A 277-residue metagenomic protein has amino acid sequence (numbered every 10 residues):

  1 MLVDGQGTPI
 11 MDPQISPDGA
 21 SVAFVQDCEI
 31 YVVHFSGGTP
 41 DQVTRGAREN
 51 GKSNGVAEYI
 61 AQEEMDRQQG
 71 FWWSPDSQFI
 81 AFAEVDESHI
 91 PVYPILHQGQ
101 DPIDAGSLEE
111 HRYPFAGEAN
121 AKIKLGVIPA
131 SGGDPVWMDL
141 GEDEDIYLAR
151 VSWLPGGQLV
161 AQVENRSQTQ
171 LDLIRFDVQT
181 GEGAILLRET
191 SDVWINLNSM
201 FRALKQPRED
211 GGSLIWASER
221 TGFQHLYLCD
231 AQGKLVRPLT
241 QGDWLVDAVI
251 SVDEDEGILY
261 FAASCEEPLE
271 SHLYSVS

Functional and structural regions predicted by a protein language model:
M1-G70: Asp-box/WD-like beta-propeller blade repeats and closely related beta-sheet repeat scaffolds
L2-V3, P40-R48, V136-D139, G183-R188 (+1 more regions): Beta-propeller fold detector
G7-I10, N50-Q68, E142-L148, S191-M200 (+1 more regions): Short glycine-/Asp-/Thr-/Trp-enriched loop segments that recur within the blades of beta-propeller repeat domains
S21-E29, H34, Q69-W72, A81-E87 (+9 more regions): Beta-strand C-termini and the immediately following turn/loop, strongest in propeller blades
E29-Y31, K124-G126, D172-I174, H225-Y227 (+1 more regions): A short loop-to-beta-strand structural motif that recurs across blades of beta-propeller domains
F35-G38, P129-G133, D177-G181, D230-K234 (+1 more regions): Short loop/turn segments that connect beta-strands within beta-propeller blades
V43-F71, F79-W137: Predominantly five- to eight-bladed beta-propeller fold
P129-A130, D134-N165: Long hydrophobic segments that form regular secondary structure
